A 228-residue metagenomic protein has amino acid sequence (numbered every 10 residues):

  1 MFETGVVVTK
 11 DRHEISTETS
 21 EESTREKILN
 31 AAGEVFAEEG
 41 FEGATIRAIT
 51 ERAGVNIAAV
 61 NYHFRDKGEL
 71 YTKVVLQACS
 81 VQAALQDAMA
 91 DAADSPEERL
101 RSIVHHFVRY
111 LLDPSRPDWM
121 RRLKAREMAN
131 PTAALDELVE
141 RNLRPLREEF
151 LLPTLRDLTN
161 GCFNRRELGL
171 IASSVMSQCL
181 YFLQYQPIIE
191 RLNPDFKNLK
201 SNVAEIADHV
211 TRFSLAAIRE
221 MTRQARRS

Functional and structural regions predicted by a protein language model:
M1-S23, N30, R223-S228: N-terminal intrinsically disordered/low-complexity leader segments
K27, V35-E69, K73-L76: Helix-turn-helix
Q77-Q82: Short, basic, alpha-helical segments at the C-terminal edge of helix-turn-helix-like DNA-binding modules
D87-M120, R165-V175: Hydrophobic alpha-helical connector segments
E98, T132-T159, A204-D208, R212: Amphipathic alpha-helical packing segments from all-alpha helical-bundle domains
S115-E137, R141, Q186-L192: Amphipathic alpha-helical segments used for helix-helix packing
R122-A129, R165-P187, E205-A216: Hydrophobic alpha-helical segments that form the core of small-molecule binding pockets and/or dimer interfaces
R144-G169, L192, I218-R227: Hydrophobic alpha-helical bundle segments that form small-molecule/ligand-binding pockets
